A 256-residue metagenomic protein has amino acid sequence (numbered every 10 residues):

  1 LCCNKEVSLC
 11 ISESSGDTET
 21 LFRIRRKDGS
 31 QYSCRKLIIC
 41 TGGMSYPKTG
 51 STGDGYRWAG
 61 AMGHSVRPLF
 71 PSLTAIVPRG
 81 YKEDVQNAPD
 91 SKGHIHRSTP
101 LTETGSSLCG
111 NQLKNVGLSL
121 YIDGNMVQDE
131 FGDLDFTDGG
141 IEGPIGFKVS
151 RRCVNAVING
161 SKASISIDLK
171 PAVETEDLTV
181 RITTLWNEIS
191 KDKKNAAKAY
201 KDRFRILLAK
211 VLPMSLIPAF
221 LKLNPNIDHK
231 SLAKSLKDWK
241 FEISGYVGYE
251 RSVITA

Functional and structural regions predicted by a protein language model:
C2, Y46-G50, P78-K82, L221-D228: Short beta-strand to alpha-helix junction loop
C2-C3, I39, V66-L69, G245-Y246: General beta-strand structural signal in soluble alpha/beta enzymes
C3-T20: A conserved short coil-to-beta-strand element within the FAD-binding core of flavoproteins
V7, Q31-K48, A59-G60, L134-T137: Short hydrophobic core segments
R25, I39-T41, Y46, G117-A256: Residue-level recognition of phosphate/Mg2+-coordinating polar/acidic sites in nucleotide-handling active sites
K27-G29: Glycine-centered tight beta-turn/hairpin loop motif at sheet-sheet or coil-to-beta transitions
P47-R67: Glycine-rich beta-alpha-beta "Rossmann" dinucleotide-binding loop(s) and their flanking helix/strand
S65-I141, I145, C153: Mid-to-C-terminal "cap/lid" subdomains and adjacent gly/pro-rich loops that border and regulate access to redox
